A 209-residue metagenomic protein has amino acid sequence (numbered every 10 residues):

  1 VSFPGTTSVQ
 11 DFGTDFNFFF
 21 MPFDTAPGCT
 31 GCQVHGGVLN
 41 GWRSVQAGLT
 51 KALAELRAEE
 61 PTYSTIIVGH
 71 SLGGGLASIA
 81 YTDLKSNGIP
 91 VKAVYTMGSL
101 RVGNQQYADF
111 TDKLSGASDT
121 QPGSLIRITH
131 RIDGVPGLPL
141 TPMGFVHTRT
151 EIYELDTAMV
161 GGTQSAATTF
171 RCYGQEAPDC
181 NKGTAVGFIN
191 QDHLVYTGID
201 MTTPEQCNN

Functional and structural regions predicted by a protein language model:
S2-V68, L72-N209: Non-catalytic, mobile gating and regulatory segments of ester bond hydrolases
